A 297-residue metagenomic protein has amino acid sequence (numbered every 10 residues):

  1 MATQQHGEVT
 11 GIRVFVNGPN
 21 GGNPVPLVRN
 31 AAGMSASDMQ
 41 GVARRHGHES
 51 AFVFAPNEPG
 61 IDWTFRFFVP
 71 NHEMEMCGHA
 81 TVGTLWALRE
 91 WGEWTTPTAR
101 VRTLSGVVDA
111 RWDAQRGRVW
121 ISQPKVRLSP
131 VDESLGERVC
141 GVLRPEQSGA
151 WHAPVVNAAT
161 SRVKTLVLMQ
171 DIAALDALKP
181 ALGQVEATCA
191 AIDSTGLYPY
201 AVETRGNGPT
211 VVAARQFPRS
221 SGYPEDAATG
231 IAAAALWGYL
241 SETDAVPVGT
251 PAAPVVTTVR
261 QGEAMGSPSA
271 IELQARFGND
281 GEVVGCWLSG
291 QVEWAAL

Functional and structural regions predicted by a protein language model:
A2-M76, V82-L297: Active-site proximal loop and beta-alpha junction motif in alpha/beta enzyme cores
